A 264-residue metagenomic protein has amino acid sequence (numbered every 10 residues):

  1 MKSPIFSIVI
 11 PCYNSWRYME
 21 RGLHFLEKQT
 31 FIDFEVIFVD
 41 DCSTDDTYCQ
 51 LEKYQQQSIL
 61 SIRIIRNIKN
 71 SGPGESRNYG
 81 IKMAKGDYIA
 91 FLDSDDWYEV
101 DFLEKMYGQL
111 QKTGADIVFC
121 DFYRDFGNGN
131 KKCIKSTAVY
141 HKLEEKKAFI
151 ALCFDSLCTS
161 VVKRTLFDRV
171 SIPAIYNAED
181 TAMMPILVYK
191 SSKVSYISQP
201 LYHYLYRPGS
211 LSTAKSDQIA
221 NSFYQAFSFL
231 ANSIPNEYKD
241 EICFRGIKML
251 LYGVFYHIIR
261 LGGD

Functional and structural regions predicted by a protein language model:
M1, L205-D264: C-terminal subregions of glycosyltransferases and related glycan-biosynthesis enzymes
N14-K28: Short, well-formed alpha-helical segments that are part of the catalytic scaffolds of diverse glycosyltransferases
F25, D40-C49, K69: A conserved acidic beta->alpha catalytic loop
F34-C42, R63-N67, S94: Short beta-strand/loop segment that forms part of the nucleotide-sugar
N67-A84: Glycine-rich, basic loop-to-helix element that forms the pyrophosphate-binding segment of sugar-nucleotide handling
I89: Short aromatic/hydrophobic "clamp" motif used to bind/position activated sugar donors
E99, E104-A174: Flexible acidic/His/Gly-enriched loops in nucleotide-sugar-dependent glycosyltransferase catalytic domains
E144-Q218, S222-F223: Conserved nucleotide-sugar donor-binding catalytic segment
